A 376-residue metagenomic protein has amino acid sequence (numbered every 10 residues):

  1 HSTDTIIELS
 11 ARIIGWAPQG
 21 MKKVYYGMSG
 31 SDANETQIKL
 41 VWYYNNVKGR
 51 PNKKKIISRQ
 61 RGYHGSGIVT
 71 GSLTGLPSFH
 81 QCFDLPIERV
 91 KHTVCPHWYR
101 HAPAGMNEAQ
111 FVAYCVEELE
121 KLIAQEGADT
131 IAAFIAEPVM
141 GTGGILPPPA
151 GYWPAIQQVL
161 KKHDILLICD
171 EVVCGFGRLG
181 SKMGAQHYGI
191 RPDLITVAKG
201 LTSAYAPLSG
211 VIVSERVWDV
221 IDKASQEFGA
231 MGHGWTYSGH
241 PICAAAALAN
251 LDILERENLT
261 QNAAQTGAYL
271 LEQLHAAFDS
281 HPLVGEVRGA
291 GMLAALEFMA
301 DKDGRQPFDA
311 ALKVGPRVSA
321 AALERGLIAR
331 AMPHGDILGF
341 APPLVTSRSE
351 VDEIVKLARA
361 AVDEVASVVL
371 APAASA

Functional and structural regions predicted by a protein language model:
H1-A376: Conserved N-terminal phosphate-binding loop of PLP-dependent enzymes in the Aspartate aminotransferase
